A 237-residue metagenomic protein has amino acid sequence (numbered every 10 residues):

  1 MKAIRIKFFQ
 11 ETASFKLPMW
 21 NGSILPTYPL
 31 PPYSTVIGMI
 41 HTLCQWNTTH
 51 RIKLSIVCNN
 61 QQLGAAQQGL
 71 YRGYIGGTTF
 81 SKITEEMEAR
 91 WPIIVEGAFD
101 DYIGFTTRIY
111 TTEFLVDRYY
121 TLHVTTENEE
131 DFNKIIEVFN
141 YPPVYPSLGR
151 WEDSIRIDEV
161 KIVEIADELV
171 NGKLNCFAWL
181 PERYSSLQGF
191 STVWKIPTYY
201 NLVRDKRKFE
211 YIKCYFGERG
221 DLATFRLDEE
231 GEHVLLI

Functional and structural regions predicted by a protein language model:
M1-N21: N-terminal, Lys/Arg- and Ser/Thr-rich interaction peptides
A3, R51-K53, D117-Y119: Extracellular structured ligand-interaction cores
K7, N47, L122: Internal, well-ordered alpha/beta segment that forms a basic, Gly-enriched binding/recognition surface
F8-Q10, C58, V124-T126: Short, structured patches in soluble enzyme cores that scaffold and shape functional sites
A13, P18, Y28, T112-E113: Flexible, active-site-adjacent loop/turn segments at secondary-structure boundaries
A13-F15, W46-H50, E129-F132: Primarily extracytoplasmic ectodomains and periplasmic/lumenal surface modules that are beta-strand-rich
M19-A89: Glycine/small-residue-rich interface belts in oligomeric ring/scaffold proteins and their assembly partners
L63-I237: Internal, well-folded beta-alpha domain core
